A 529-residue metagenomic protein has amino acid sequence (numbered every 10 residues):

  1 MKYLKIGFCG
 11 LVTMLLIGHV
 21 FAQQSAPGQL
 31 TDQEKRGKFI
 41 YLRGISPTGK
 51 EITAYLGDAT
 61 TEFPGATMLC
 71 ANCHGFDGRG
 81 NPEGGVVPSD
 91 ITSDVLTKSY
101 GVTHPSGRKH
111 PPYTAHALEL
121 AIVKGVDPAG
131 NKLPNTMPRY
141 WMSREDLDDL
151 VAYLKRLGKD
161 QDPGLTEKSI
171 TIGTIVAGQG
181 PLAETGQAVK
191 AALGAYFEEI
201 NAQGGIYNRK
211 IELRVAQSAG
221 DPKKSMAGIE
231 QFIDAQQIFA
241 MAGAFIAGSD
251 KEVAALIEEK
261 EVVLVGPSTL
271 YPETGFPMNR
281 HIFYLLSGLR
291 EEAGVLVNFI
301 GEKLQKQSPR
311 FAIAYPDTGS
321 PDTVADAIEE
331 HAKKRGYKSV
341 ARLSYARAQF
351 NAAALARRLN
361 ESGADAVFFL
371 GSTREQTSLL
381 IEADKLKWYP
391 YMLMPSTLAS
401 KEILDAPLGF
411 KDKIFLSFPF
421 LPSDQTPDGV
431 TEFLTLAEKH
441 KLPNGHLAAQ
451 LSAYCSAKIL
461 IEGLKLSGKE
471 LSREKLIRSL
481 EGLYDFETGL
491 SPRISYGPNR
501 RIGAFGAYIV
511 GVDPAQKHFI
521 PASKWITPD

Functional and structural regions predicted by a protein language model:
Q23-P64, G107: Electrostatic cytochrome c docking/interface patches
D32, A54-A117, T136-M142, A177: Gly/Gly-Pro-rich "capping" loops immediately C-terminal to redox-active cysteine motifs in periplasmic/lumenal
R36, A115-P128, P138-P163: C-terminal capping alpha-helices of c-type cytochrome domains
L42-I45, N72-G80, V123-D127, K155-R156: Detector for the c-type heme attachment site
Q161, T166-S169, E184-A191, G204-F276 (+3 more regions): Beta-alpha junction/loop-to-helix N-cap segments that form part of ligand/metal-binding clefts
Q237-R342, Y391-L416: Extracytoplasmic ligand/sensor domains, especially the bilobed periplasmic-binding protein
N279, S287, L380-Y454, A522-P528: Extracellular/periplasmic periplasmic-binding protein-like sensory domains
K439-Q450, I461-F519: Segments of small-molecule ligand-sensing domains
